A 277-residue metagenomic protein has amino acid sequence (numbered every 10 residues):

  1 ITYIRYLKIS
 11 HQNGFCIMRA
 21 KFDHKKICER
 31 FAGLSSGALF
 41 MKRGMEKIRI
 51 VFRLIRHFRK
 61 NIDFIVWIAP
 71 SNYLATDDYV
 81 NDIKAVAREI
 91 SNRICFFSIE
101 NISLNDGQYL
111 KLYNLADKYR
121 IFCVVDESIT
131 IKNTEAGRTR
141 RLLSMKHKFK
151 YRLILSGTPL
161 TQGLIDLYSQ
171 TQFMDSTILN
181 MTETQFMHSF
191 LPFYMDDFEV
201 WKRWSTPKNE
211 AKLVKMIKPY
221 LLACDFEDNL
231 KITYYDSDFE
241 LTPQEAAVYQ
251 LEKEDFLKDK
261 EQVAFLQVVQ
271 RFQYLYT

Functional and structural regions predicted by a protein language model:
I1-Y3, S35-A38, S128, T134-E135 (+2 more regions): Interdomain linker/hinge connecting the two RecA-like lobes of the SF2 helicase core
T2-F40: Conserved pre-motif I regulatory segment
L34-R53: Walker A/P-loop
G44, E100, S128-K132, P159: Catalytic acidic motif of RecA-like/P-loop NTPases
K47-R53, I62-D82, G163-L164: Conserved Walker A/P-loop ATP-binding site and its immediately adjacent core in helicase/helicase-like ATPase domains
N72-R93, M174-T177: Conserved helix-turn-beta segment of the N-terminal RecA-like "Helicase ATP-binding" lobe in SF1/SF2 helicases
S91, F122, T139-E227: Conserved P-loop NTPase motor "coupling/switch" region that bridges the ATPase
E100-Y119: Conserved helix/coil segment N-terminal to the catalytic DExD/H
